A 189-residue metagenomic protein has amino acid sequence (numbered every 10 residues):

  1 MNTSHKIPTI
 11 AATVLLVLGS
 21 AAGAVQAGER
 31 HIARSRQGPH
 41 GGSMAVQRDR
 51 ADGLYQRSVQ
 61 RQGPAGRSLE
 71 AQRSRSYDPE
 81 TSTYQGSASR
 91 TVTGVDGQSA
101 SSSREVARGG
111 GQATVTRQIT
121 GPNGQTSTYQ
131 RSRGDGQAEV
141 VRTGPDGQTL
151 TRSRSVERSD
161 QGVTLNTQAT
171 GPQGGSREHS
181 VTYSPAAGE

Functional and structural regions predicted by a protein language model:
M1-A12: Bacterial N-terminal signal peptides that target proteins for export
V14-V17, G53: Acidic/proline-rich low-complexity IDRs
L16-V25: C-terminal segment of classical bacterial N-terminal signal peptides
A27-E189: Low-complexity repeat regions of mature extracellularly deployed or surface/particle-associated proteins
